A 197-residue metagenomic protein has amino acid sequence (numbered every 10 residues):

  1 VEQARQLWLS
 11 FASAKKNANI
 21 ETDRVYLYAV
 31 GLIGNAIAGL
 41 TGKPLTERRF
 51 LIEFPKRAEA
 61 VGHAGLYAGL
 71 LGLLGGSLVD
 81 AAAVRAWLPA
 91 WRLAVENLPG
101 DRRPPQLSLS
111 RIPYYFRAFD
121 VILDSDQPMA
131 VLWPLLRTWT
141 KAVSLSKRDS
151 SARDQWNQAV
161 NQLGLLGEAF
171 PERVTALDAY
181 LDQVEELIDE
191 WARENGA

Functional and structural regions predicted by a protein language model:
E2-A197: Conserved nucleotidyltransferase catalytic core and NTase-mimicking acidic/glycine-rich helix/loop elements in nucleic
